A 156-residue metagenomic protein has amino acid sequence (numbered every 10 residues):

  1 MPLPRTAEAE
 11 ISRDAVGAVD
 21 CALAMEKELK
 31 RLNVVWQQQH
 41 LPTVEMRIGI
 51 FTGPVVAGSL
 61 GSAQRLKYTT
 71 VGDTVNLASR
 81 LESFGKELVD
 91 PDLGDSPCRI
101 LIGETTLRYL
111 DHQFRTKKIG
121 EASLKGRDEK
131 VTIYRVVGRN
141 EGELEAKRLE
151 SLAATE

Functional and structural regions predicted by a protein language model:
M1-L3, I50, Y134-R139: Short beta-strand element of the conserved SAM-dependent methyltransferase core
P2, P42-G58, R99-L101: A short glycine-enriched loop-to-beta-strand structural element that forms part of the catalytic core of nucleotide
T6-I48, D73-V89: Alpha-helical scaffold within the catalytic cores of cyclic-nucleotide enzymes
A7-E8, L60-K67: Short hinge/gating elements
S12-A15, L66-V71, A122: Allosteric regulatory "coupling" segments in signal-transduction proteins
M46, L66-T69, S96, I119: A generic hydrophobic-helix recognition signal that picks specific residues within alpha-helical hydrophobic
F51, V55, L60-A63, T74 (+1 more regions): Gly/Ser/Thr-rich beta-alpha loop segments that engage phosphate groups in nucleotides
V55-A57, G85-E156: Cytosolic regulatory/linker segments at or just downstream of nucleotide-handling modules in signal-transduction
